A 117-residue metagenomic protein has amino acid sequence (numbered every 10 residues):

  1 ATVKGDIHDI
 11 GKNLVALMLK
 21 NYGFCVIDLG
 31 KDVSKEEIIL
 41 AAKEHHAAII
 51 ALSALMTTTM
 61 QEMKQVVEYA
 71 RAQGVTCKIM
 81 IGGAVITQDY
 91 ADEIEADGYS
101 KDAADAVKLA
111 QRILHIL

Functional and structural regions predicted by a protein language model:
A1-A16: C-terminal amphipathic alpha-helical interaction region
K12-D97, D102-Q111, I116: Cofactor-cradling patches in redox/metallo enzymes
